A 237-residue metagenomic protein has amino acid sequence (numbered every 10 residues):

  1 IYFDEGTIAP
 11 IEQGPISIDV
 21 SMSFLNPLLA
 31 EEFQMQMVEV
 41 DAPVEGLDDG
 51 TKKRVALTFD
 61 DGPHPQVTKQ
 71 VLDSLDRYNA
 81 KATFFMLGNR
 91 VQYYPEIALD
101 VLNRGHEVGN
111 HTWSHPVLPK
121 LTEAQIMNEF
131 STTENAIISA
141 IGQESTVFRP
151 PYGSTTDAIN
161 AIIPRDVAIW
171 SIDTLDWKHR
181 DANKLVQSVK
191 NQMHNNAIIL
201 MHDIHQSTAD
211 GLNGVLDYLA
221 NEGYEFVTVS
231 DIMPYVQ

Functional and structural regions predicted by a protein language model:
I1-D4: Hydrophobic membrane-insertion alpha-helices, especially the h-region of bacterial N-terminal signal peptides
A9-E12: N-terminal "first-domain core" detector
S17, M22-L121, Q125-T132, A136 (+4 more regions): Active-site beta->alpha N-cap acidic-glycine motif
Q70, Q92-Y93, P116-Q237: Catalytic domains of cell-wall/extracellular-matrix polysaccharide-remodeling enzymes, centered on de-N-acetylation
